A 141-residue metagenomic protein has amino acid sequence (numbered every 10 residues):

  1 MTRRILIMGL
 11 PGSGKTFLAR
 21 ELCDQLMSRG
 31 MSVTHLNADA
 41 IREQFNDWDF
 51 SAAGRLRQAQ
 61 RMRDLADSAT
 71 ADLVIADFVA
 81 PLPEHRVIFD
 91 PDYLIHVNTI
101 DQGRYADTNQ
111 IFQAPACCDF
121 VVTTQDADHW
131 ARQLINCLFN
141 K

Functional and structural regions predicted by a protein language model:
R4: Walker A (P-loop) ATP-phosphate-binding motif of ABC ATPase nucleotide-binding domains
I7: Hydrophobic anchor at the beta1->P-loop junction of P-loop NTPases
P11: The conserved Walker
K15: Conserved lysine of the Walker
A19-D64: Conserved substrate/cofactor phosphate-moiety recognition/catalytic segment in nucleotide-dependent phosphotransferases
W48, A53-Y105: Glycine-rich phosphate-binding loop used to anchor ATP phosphates in small-molecule kinases, encompassing both
I88, V97-K141: Small-molecule kinase domains that catalyze NTP-dependent phosphoryl transfer to phosphate-bearing small molecules
